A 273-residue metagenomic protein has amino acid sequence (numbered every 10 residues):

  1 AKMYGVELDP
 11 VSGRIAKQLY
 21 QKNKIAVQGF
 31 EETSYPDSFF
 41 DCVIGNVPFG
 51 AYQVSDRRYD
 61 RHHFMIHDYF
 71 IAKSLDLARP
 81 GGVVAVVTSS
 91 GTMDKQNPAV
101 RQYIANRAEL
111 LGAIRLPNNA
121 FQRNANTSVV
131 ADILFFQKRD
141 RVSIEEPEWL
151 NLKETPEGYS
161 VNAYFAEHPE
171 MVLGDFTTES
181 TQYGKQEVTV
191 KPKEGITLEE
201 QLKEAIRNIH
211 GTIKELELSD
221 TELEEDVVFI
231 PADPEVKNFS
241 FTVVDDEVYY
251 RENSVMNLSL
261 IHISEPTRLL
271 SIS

Functional and structural regions predicted by a protein language model:
A1-G45, G50-Y52, F64, G81 (+2 more regions): Conserved S-adenosyl-L-methionine
V6-P10, H63-Q122, V129-F136: Conserved Class I SAM-dependent methyltransferase catalytic core
E32-Y35, N119-R123, T181-Q182: A short acidic, often aromatic-flanked loop/helix-cap motif at beta-alpha or helix-coil junctions that lines enzyme
Y52-D56, Q96: Conserved ATPase-coupling elements of RecA-like P-loop NTPase cores
R57-H62: Short glycine-enriched, charge-decorated loop/helix-capping segments at active-site entrances that position
R123-S219: Flexible, glycine-/basic-rich loop-and-beta segments that form/coincide with the SAM-dependent methyltransferase
G195-Q201, A205-S259: Basic, amphipathic N-terminal segments
I261-I272: Single conserved hydrophobic/aromatic residue that forms the stacking wall/gate of nucleotide- or nucleobase-binding
